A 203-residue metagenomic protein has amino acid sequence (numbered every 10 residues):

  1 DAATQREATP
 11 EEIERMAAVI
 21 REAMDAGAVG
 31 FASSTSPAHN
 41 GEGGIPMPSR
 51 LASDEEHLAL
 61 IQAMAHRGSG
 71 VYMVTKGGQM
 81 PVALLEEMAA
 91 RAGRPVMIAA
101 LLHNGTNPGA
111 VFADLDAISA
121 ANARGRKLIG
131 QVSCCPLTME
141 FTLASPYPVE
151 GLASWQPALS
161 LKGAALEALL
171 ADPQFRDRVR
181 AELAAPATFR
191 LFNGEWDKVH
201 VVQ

Functional and structural regions predicted by a protein language model:
D1-P10, M16-P46, L51-Q62, V74-Q203: Active-site neighborhoods of metal-dependent hydrolases
G70: Conserved divalent-metal-coordinating catalytic cores that perform phosphate/pyrophosphate/nucleotidyl transfer
